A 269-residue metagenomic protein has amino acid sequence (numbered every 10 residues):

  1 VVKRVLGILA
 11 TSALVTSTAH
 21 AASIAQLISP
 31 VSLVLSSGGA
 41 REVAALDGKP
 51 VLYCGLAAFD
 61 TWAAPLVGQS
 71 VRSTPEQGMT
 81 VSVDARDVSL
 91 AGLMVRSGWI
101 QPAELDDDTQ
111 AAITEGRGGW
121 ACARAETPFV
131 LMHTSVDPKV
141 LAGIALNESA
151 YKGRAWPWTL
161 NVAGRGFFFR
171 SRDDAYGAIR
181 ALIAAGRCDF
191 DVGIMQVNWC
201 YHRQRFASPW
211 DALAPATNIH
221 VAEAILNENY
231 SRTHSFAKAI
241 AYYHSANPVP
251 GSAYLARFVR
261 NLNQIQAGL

Functional and structural regions predicted by a protein language model:
V1-R4: Positively charged n-region of N-terminal signal peptides that target proteins for export
L6-G7, A57, R260: Sequence-pattern detector for short linear motifs and compositional/periodic biases rather than a specific fold
G7-T16: Bacterial N-terminal signal peptides
A19-F129: Small beta-barrel nucleic-acid-binding modules, primarily SNase/OB-fold domains and secondarily Tudor-like barrels
T127-L269: Catalytic glycan-binding domains that act on GlcNAc-containing polysaccharides
